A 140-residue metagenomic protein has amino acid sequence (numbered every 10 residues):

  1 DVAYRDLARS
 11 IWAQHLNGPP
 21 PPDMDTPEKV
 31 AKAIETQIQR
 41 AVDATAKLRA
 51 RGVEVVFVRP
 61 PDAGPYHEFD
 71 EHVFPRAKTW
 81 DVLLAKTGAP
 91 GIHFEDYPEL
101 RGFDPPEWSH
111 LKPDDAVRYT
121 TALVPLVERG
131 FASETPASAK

Functional and structural regions predicted by a protein language model:
D1-R51, K140: Secreted/periplasmic serine-hydrolase-like ester/acetyl group-modifying domain
G18-P22, V55-V58, Y97-L100: Short amphipathic alpha-helical segments, especially helix-boundary/capping motifs
P22, A46, V55, V82-A85: Hydrophobic transmembrane signal anchors and adjacent membrane-proximal interface regions, especially in viral
P27-I34, A44, H67-E71, P105-D114: Second-shell loop/turn segments in exported
P27-K29, A63, T79-D81: N-terminal start-of-chain detector that recognizes signal peptides and the immediate post-cleavage beginning
Q37, A41, P60, A122-L123: Structured catalytic/translocation cores of nucleotide/phosphate-coupled proteins
T45-H72: Active-site segments of SGNH/GDSL-like serine hydrolases that catalyze O-acetyl group transfer/hydrolysis on lipids
E71-A139: C-terminal regions of proteins
